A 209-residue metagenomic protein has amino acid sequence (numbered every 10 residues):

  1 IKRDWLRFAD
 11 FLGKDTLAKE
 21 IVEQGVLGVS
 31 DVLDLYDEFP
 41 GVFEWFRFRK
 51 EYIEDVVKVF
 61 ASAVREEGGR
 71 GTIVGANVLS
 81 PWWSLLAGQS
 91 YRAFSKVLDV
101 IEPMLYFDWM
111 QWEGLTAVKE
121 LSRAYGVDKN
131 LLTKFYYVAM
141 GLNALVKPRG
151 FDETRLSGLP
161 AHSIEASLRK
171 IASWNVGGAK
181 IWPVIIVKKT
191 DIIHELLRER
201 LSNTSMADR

Functional and structural regions predicted by a protein language model:
I1-I73, V78-G158: Polysaccharide-binding and catalytic clefts of secreted carbohydrate-active enzymes
V97-A117, A139-R209: Substrate-binding cleft of secreted/luminal carbohydrate-active enzymes
